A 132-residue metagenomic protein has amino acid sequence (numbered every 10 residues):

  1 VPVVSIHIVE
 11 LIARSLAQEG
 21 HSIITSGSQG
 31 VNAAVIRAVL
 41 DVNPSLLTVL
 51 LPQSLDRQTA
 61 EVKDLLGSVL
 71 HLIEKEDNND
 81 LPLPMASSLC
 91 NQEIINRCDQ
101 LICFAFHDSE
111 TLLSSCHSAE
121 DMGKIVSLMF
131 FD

Functional and structural regions predicted by a protein language model:
V1-D132: Acidic/glycine-enriched connector segments
